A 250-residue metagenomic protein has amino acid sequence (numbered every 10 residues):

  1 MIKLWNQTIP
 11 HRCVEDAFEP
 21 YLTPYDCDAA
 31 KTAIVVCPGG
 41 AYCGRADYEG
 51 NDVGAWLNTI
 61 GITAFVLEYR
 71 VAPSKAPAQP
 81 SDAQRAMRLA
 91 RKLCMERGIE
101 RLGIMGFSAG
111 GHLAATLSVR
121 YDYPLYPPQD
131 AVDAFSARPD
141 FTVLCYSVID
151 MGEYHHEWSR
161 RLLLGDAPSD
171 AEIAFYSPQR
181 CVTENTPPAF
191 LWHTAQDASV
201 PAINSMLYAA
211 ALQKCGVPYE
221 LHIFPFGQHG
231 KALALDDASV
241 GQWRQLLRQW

Functional and structural regions predicted by a protein language model:
M1-D28, A76, E157: N-terminal cap/lid segment of alpha/beta-hydrolase-fold proteins
Q7, S147-C181, P187: Mobile cap/lid helix-loop segments that gate and shape the active-site cleft of serine hydrolases
K31-G39: Short beta-strand element of the alpha/beta-hydrolase
R45-D47, D52, F65-R101, A234-Q242: Catalytic nucleophile-loop/oxyanion-hole region of alpha/beta-hydrolase and closely related hydrolase-like folds
R85-E157, I173: Primarily recognizes the serine-hydrolase "nucleophile elbow" in alpha/beta-hydrolase and SGNH/GDSL folds
N185, L191-H193, D197: Short beta-strand/loop motif that positions the catalytic acidic residue of the alpha/beta-hydrolase fold
A198-L207: Conserved alpha/beta-hydrolase "acid-adjacent" motif
M206-W250: C-terminal catalytic histidine-bearing segment of alpha/beta-hydrolase fold enzymes
